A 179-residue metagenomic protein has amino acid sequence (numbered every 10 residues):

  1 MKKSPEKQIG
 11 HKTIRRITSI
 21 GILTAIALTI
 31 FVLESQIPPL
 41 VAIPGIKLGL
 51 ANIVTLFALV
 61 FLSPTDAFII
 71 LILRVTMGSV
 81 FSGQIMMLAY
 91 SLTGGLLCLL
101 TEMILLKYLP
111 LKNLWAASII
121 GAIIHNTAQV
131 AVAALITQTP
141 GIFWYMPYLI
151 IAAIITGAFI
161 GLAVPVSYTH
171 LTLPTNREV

Functional and structural regions predicted by a protein language model:
K2-A58: Hydrophobic transmembrane alpha-helices
K12-I20, L48, N52, M87 (+4 more regions): Residue-level signature of transmembrane alpha-helical entry/exit and packing/kink sites in multi-pass membrane
I20-T24, T29, I70, S91-I124 (+1 more regions): Short helix-perturbing small/polar motifs within transmembrane alpha-helices
F31-L48, L73-E102, I136-G141, Y145-M146: Interfacial aromatic-anchored transmembrane helix boundaries in multi-pass membrane proteins
P38, Q129-A133, I160, V164: Alpha-helical transmembrane segments and their lipid-water interface positions in multi-pass membrane proteins
L50-P64, T101-L106: Generic transmembrane alpha-helix motif of multi-pass integral membrane proteins
F143-I160: Individual transmembrane alpha-helices with interfacial aromatic-anchor signatures
T169-T175: Conserved small/polar residues in nucleotide/adenosyl-binding loops
